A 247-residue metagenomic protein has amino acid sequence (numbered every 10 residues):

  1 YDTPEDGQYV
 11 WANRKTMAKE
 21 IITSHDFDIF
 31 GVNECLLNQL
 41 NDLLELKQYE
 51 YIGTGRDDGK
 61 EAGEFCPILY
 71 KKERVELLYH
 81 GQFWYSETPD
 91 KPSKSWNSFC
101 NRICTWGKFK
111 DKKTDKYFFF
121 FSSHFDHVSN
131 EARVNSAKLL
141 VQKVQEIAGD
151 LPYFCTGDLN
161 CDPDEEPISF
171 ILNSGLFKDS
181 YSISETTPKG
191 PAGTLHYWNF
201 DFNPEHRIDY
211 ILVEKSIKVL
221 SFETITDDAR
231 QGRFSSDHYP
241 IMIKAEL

Functional and structural regions predicted by a protein language model:
Y1, L36-Q39, R56-K60, V75 (+5 more regions): Solvent-exposed loop/turn segments at secondary-structure junctions within structured extracellular/periplasmic domains
Y1-Y9: Mobile, glycine- and charge-enriched loop segments and immediately flanking short secondary-structure elements within
G7-Q8, F27-I29, F125-S129: Second-shell loop/turn segments in exported
Q8-I22: Short catalytic helix/loop segments, enriched in acidic residues and glycine and frequently bearing histidine
A18-N41, L69, G107, Y117-S123 (+4 more regions): Active-site beta-strand/loop signature of hydrolases that rely on acidic residues for catalysis
I29-F119, E223-T224: Structured beta-strand-rich core segments of catalytic domains in phosphoester-bond hydrolases
K47, G63-F65, N101-T105, K116 (+5 more regions): Residues that flank catalytic or metal-binding motifs in active/ligand-binding sites
E131, N135, Q145-Y153, C161-L247: Metal-dependent phosphoester-hydrolase catalytic domains
